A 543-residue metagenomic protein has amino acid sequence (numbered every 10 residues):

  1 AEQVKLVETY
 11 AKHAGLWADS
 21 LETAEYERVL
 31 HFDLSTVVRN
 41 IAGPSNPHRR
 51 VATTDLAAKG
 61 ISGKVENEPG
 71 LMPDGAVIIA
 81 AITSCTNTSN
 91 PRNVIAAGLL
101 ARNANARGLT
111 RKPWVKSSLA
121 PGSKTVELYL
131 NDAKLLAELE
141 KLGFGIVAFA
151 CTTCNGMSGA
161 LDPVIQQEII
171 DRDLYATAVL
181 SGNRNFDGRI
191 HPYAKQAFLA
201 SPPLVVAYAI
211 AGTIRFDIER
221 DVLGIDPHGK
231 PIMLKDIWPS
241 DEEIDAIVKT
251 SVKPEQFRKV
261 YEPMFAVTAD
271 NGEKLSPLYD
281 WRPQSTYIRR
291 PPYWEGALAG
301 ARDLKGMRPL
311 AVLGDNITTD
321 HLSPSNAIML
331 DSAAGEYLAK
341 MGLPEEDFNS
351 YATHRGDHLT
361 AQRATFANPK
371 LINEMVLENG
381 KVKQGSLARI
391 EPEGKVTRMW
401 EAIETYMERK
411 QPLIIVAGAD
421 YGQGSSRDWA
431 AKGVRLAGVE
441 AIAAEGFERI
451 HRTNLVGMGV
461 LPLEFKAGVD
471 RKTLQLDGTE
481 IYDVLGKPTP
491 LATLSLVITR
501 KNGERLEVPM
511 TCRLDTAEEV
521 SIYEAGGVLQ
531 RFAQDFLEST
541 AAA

Functional and structural regions predicted by a protein language model:
A1, H13, N103-A106, L136 (+17 more regions): Short, well-ordered loop/turn and helix-capping segments at boundaries between secondary-structure elements and domains
A1-A11, W17, I95, A101-K116 (+3 more regions): Mobile "lid/hinge" segments at catalytic clefts and subdomain interfaces of large enzymes
A1-S62, E219-R282, T318, S323 (+2 more regions): Terminal amphipathic helices with adjacent charged low-complexity linkers/tails
Y26-E27, P73-I79, R111-K116, K134 (+15 more regions): Short coil/turn connectors at secondary-structure junctions
L30-K134, E138, D270-A443: Non-catalytic terminal/interface segments that mediate subunit docking, oligomerization, and allosteric communication
S45, I78-A96, F149-C154, S158 (+6 more regions): Conserved phosphate/anionic-ligand binding catalytic regions in large, soluble enzymes, centered on
R111-L136, E140-G159, S425, A431 (+2 more regions): Extended C-terminal subregions enriched in glycine
D226-S240, H451-I522: Acidic, glycine-rich flexible loop/linker segments
